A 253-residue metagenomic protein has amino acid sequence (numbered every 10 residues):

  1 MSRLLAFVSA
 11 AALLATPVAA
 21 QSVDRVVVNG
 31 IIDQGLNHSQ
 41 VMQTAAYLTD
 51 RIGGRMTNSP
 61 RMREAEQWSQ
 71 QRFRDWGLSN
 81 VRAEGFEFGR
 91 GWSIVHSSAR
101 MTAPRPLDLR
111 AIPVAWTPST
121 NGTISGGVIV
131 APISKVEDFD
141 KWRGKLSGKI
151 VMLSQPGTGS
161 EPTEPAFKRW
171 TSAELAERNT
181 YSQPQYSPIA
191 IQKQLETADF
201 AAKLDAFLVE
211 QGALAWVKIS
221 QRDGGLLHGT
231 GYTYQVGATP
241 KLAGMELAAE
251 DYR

Functional and structural regions predicted by a protein language model:
M1-L4: Positively charged n-region of N-terminal signal peptides that target proteins for export
A6-T16: Bacterial N-terminal signal peptides
S22-V27, A46, D50-P184, A249: Noncatalytic luminal/extracellular "stalk/propeptide" segments of secretory-pathway proteins
V23, D33-Q40, T57-A65, D138 (+6 more regions): Extracytoplasmic/periplasmic, Sec-exported soluble proteins
L36, Q71, T117, K141-L146 (+2 more regions): Mature extracellular/periplasmic domains of secretome proteins
S39-Q43, Y47: Generic alpha-helical secondary structure signal
A176-A198: A gly/proline- and charged-residue-enriched helix-loop-helix capping module
P188, E196, F200-A201, D205-R253: Loop-rich non-cytosolic ectodomains and luminal regions
